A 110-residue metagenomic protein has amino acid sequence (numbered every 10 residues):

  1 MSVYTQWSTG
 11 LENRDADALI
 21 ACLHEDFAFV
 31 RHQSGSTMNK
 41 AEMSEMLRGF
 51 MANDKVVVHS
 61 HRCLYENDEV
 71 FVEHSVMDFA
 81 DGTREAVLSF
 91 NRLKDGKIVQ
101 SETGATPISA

Functional and structural regions predicted by a protein language model:
T5-T9: Amphipathic alpha-helical repeat scaffolds
E12, V30, S34, A41-A110: A beta-strand edge to alpha-helix "cap/lid" segment located at domain peripheries
N13-D26: Short, well-ordered alpha-helical segments enriched in acidic and aromatic residues
